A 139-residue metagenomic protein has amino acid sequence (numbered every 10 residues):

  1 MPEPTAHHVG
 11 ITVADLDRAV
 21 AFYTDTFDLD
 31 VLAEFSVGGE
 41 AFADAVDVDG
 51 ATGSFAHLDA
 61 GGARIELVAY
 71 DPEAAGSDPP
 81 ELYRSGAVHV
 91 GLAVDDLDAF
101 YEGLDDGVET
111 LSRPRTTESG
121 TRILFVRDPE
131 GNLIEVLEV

Functional and structural regions predicted by a protein language model:
M1-T5, G10, A19, L29 (+1 more regions): Haloarchaeal acidic low-complexity proteome signature biased toward cell-envelope/secretome components but also
P2, I11, L92, Y101-V139: Vicinal oxygen chelate
E3, D47-G50, E81-R84: A generic structural micro-feature
H7-A14, S54-A63, Y70, S77-G103 (+1 more regions): Vicinal oxygen chelate
T12-G62: Core segments of cupin and vicinal oxygen chelate
A19-F22, F100-L104: Hydrophobic side chains in well-ordered alpha-helices
R64-E66, L133: Short hydrophobic-acidic sequence motifs that mark active-site Asp/Glu residues
A69-A75, E138-V139: Acetyl-CoA-dependent GNAT
